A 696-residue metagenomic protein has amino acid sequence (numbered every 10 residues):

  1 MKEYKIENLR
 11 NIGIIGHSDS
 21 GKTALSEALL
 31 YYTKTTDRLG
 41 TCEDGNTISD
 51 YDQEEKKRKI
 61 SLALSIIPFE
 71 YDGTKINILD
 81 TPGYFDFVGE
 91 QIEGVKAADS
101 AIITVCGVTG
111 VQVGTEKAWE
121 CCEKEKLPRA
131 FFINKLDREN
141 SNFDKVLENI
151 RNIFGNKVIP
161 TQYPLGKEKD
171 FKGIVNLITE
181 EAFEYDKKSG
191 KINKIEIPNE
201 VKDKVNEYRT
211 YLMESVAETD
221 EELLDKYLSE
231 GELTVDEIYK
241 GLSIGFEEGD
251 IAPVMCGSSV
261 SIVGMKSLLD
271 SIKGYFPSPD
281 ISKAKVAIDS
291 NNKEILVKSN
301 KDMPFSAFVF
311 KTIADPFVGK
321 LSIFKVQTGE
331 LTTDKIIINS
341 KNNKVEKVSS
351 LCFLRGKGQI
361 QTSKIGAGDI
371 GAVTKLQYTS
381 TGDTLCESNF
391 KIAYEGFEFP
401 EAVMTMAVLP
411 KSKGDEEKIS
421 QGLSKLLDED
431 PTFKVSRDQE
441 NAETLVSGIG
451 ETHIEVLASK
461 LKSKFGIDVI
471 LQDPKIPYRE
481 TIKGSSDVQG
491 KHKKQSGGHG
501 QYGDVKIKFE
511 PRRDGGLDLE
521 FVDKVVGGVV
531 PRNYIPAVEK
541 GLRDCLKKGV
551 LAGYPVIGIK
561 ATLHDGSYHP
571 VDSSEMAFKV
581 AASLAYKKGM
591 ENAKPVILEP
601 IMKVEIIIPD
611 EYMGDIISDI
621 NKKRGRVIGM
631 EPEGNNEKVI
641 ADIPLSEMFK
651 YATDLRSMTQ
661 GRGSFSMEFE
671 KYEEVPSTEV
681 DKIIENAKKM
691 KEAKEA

Functional and structural regions predicted by a protein language model:
M1-A696: Structural and coupling elements of P-loop NTPases
